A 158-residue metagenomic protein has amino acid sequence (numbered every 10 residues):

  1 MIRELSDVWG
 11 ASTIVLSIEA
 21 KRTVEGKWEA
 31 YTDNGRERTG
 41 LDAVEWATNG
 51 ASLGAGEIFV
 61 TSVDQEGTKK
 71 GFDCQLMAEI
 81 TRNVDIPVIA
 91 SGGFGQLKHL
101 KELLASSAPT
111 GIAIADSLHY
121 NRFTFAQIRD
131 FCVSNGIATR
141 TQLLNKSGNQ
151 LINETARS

Functional and structural regions predicted by a protein language model:
M1-S6, Q75-I112: Catalytic cores of alpha/beta
M1-V60, D64-Q65: Conserved anion-binding
I14-I18, I58-V60, V88-G92, T110-I114: Hydrophobic faces of well-ordered beta-strands that scaffold small-molecule active sites in alpha/beta enzyme cores
A20, D116-H119: Short, acidic/turn-prone active-site loops that include or flank metal/cofactor- and phosphate-binding residues
T39, T61, E66-K69, I89-G93 (+1 more regions): Glycine- and other small-residue-rich loops at beta-strand/loop junctions that grip anionic moieties
G40-V44, K70-E79: Charged helix-capping and loop-helix junction motifs
F125-S158: Extended, intrinsically disordered, low-complexity segments
